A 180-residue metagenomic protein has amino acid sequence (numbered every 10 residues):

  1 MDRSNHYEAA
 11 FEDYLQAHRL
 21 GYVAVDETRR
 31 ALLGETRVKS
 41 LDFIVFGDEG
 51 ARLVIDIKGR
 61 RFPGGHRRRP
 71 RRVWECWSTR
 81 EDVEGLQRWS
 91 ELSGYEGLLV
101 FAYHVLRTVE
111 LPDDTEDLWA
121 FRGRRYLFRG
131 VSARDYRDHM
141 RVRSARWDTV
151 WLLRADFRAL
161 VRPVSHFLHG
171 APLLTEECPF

Functional and structural regions predicted by a protein language model:
M1-R37: Acidic-basic catalytic patches of nuclease active cores, encompassing PD-(D/E)XK and other metal-cofactor nuclease
A17, G21, F46-E49, Q87-F180: Non-catalytic C-terminal interaction segments of nucleic acid-processing enzymes
D26-R29, G47, G59: Short, flexible loop/turn elements at secondary-structure junctions
E35-K39, E110-P112: Short secondary-structure transition/capping segments
R37-G47, A51-V54: Short acidic loop-to-beta-strand element that houses the catalytic metal-binding Asp/Glu of nuclease active sites
A51-R52, K58-V109: Catalytic cores of nucleic-acid endonucleases
